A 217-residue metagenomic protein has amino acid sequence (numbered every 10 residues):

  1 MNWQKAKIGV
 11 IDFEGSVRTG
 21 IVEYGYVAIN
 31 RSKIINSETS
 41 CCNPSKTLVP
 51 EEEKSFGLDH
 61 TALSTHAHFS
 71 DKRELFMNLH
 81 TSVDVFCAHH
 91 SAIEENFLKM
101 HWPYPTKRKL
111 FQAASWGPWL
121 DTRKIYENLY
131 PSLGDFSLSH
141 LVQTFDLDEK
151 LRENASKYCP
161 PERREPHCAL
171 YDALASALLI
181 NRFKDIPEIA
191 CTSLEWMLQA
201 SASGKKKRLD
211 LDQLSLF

Functional and structural regions predicted by a protein language model:
Q4-I8, R18-Y24, A28-L58, T81-F217: Metal-dependent phosphoesterase core characteristic of DEDDh/y 3'-5' exonuclease domains
E53-H80: Metal-dependent phosphoesterase signature
